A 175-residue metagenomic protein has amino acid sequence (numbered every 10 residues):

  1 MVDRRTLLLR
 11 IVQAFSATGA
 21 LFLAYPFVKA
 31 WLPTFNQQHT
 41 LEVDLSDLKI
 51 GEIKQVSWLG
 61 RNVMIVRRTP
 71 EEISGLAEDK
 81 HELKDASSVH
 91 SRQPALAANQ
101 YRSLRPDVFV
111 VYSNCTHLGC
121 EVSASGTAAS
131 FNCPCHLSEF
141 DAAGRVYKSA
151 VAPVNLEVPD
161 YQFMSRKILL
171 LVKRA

Functional and structural regions predicted by a protein language model:
M1-F15: N-terminal secretory signal peptides and thylakoid transit peptides that target proteins across membranes
L9, Y25-N114, C120-G126, N155-A175: N-terminal pre-ligand scaffold of iron-sulfur
S16-P26: Helical transmembrane-bundle signal
C115, C133: Short cysteine-rich clusters marking metal-coordination/redox-active sites
S125-S130, G144-K148: Short cysteine/histidine-rich zinc-coordinating motifs and their immediately flanking basic loops
H136-S138: Detector for the c-type heme attachment site
A143-Y161: Low-complexity, intrinsically disordered Gly/Pro/Thr-rich segments
